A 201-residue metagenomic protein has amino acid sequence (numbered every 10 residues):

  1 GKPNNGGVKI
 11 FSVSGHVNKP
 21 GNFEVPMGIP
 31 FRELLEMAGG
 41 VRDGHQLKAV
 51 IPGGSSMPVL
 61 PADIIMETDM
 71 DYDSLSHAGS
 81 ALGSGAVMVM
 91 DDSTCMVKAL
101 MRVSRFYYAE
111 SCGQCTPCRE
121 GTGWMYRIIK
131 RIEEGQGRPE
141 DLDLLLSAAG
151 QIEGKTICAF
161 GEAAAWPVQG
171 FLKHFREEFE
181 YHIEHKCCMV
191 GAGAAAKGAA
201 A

Functional and structural regions predicted by a protein language model:
G1-A201: Redox cofactor-anchoring modules in respiratory/redox and cofactor-processing assemblies
